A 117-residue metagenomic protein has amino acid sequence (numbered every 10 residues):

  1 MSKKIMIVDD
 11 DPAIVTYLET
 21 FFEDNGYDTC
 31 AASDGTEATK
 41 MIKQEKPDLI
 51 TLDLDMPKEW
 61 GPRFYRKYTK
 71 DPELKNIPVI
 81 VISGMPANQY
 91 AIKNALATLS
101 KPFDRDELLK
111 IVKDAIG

Functional and structural regions predicted by a protein language model:
V8-D9, A32, I50: Conserved sequence signature across two-component system core domains
V15, P57-K58, K75: The feature encodes the CheY-like receiver
T16-D24, K110: Charged docking surfaces used in two-component/phosphorelay signaling
G26-S33, M41: Short hydrophobic/Thr-rich beta-strand motif most characteristic of the beta2 strand and flanking loop of CheY-like
D34-E37, W60-F64: Acidic catalytic/metal-coordinating carboxylates
E45-T51, M56: Active-site beta3 strand of CheY-like receiver
I82-S83: Hydrophobic/aromatic residues positioned on beta-strands within the core alpha/beta folds
F103-A115: C-terminal output helix
